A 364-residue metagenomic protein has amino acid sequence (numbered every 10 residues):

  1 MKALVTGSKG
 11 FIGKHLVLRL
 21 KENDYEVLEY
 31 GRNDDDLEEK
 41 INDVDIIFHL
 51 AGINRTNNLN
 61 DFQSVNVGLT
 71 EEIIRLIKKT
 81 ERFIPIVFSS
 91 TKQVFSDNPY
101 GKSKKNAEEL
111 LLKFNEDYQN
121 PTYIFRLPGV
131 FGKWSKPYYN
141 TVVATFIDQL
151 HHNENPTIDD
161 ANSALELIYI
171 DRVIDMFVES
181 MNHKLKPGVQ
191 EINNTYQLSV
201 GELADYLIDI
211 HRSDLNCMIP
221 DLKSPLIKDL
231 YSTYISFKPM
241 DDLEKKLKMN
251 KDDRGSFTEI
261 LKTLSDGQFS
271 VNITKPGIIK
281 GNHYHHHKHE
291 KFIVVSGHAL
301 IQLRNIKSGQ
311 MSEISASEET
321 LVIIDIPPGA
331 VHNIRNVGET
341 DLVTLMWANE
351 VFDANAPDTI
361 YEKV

Functional and structural regions predicted by a protein language model:
A3-R19: N-terminal Rossmann NAD(P)H-binding glycine-rich loop of SDR-like oxidoreductase domains
N33-T80, Q93-D97: NAD(P)H-binding glycine-rich loop region in Rossmannoid oxidoreductase-like domains and their noncatalytic homologs
E71-E108, N115-Y118, Y123: Conserved Rossmann-fold NAD(P)-dependent oxidoreductase catalytic core, especially the SDR/UDP-sugar
E109-K136, I147-D148, E154-S163: Conserved beta-loop-beta element that borders a ligand/cofactor-binding pocket
S135-T145, D160-M181, G201-D205: Substrate-positioning beta->alpha
E179-M249: Mid/C-terminal beta-alpha module of Rossmann-like enzyme folds, strongest in SDR-family dehydrogenases/epimerases
D241-N282, K288: A short glycine-rich, His/Asp/Glu-containing loop-to-beta-strand
K307-Q310, V331, R335-V364: Double-stranded beta-helix
